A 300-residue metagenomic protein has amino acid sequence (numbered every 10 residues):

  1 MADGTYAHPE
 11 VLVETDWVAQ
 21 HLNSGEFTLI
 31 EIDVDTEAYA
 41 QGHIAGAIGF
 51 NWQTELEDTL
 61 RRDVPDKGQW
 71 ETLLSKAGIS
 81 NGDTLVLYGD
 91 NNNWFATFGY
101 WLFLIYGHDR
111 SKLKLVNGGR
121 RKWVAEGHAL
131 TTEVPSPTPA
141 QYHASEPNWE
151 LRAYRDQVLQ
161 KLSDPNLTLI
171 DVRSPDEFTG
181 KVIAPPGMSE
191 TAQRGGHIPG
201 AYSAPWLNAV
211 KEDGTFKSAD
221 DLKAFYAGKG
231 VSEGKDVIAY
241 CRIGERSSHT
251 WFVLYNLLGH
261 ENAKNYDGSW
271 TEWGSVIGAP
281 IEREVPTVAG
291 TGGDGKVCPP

Functional and structural regions predicted by a protein language model:
A2-D3, V64-P165, K181-V182, G196 (+2 more regions): Thiolate-centered catalytic microenvironments shared by cysteine-dependent enzyme domains
A2-E14, Q20, L56, R120-I198 (+1 more regions): Active-site neighborhoods of enzymes that stabilize oxyanions during catalysis
L12-E37: Hydrophobic alpha-helical membrane-insertion signals
Y39-G46: Glycine-rich loop at the start of a catalytic domain that most often binds anionic cofactors/ligands
T54-L85, Y202-D236: Helix-loop module immediately N-terminal to the HCX5R catalytic loop in PTP-like cysteine phosphatase domains
W273: Active-site-adjacent helical/loop segments in soluble small-molecule enzymes
